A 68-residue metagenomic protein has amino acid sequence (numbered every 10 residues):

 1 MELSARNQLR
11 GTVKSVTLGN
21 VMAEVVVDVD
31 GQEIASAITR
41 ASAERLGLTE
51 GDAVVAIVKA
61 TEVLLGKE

Functional and structural regions predicted by a protein language model:
M1-E68: Non-catalytic connector elements of ABC transporters
